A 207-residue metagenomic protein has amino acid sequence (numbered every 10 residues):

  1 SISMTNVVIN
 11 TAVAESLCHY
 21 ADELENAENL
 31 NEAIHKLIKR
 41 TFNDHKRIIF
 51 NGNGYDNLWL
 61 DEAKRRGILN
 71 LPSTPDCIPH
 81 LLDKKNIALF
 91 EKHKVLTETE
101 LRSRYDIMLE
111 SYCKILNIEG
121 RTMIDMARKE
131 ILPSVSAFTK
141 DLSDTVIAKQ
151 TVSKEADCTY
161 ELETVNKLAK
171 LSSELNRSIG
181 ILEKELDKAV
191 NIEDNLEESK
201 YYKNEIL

Functional and structural regions predicted by a protein language model:
S1-L207: Acidic, glycine-enriched catalytic cores built around paired aspartates
